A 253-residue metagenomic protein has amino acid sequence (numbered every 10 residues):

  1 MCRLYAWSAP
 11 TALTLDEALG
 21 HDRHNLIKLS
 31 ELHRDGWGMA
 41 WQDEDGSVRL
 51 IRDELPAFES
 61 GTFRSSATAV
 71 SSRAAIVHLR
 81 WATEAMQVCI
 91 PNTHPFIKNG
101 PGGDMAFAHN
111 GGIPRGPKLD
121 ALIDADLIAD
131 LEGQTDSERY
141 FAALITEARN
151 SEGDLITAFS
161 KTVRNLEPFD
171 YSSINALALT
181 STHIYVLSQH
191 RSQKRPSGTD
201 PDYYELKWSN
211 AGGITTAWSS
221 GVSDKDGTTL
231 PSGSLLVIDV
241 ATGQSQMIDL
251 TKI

Functional and structural regions predicted by a protein language model:
M1-S60, R191-K194, G233-V237, A241-I253: Extreme N-terminus nucleophile/cap motif
C2, M105-R115: Conserved beta-strand-loop-short alpha-helix elements that form and flank the Mn2+/Mg2+-coordinating active site
G38, A75-H78: A short, Trp-centered hydrophobic/proline-enriched beta-strand micro-motif
E44-R49, R115-I128: Cytosolic regulatory regions built on CNB/CRP/Popeye-like sensor folds
E54-S65, L79-G102, I123-L127: Short acidic (Asp/Glu) patches
A74, E152-H190: Catalytic core of PPM/PP2C metal-dependent serine/threonine phosphatase domains
L122-T146: Long, charge-dense
P196-S234: A conserved acidic, glycine/proline-rich C-terminal tail/linker
